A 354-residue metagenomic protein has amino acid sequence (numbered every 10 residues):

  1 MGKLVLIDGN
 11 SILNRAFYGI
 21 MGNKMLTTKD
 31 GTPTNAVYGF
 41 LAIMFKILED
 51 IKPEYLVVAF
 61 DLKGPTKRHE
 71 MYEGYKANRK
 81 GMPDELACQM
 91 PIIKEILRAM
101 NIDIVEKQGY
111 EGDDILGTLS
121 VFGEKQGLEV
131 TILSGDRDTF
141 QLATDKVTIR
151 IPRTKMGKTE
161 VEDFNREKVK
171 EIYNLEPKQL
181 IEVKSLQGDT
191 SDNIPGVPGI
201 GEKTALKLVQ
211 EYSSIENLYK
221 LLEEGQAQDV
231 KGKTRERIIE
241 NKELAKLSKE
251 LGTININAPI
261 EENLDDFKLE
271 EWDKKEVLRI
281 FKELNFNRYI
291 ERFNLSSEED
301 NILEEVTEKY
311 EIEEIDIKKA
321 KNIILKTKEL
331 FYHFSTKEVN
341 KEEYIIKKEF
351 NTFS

Functional and structural regions predicted by a protein language model:
M1-L133, R137-D163, L244-L247, T253-E261 (+1 more regions): Noncatalytic, basic helical substrate-engagement surface that gates or grips nucleic-acid strands
L4-K24, R292, T336-S354: Metal-dependent catalytic core segments for phosphate chemistry
I12, F140-L142, A205, Y289 (+1 more regions): General alpha-helical segment detector with a strong preference for membrane-spanning helices and helix-boundary regions
K52, N101, L208, E299-S354: RNA/tRNA-interacting regions in translation and RNA-turnover enzymes
P53-V57, I102, K125, K146-T148 (+1 more regions): Non-catalytic nucleic-acid-binding/docking modules located in mid-to-C-terminal regions of nucleic-acid enzymes
M90, P152-L175, S185, I317-K328: Short alpha-helical interface patches
I132-S134, G199, S335: Extended catalytic/binding region for NAD+/ADP-ribose chemistry, centered on the ART fold
